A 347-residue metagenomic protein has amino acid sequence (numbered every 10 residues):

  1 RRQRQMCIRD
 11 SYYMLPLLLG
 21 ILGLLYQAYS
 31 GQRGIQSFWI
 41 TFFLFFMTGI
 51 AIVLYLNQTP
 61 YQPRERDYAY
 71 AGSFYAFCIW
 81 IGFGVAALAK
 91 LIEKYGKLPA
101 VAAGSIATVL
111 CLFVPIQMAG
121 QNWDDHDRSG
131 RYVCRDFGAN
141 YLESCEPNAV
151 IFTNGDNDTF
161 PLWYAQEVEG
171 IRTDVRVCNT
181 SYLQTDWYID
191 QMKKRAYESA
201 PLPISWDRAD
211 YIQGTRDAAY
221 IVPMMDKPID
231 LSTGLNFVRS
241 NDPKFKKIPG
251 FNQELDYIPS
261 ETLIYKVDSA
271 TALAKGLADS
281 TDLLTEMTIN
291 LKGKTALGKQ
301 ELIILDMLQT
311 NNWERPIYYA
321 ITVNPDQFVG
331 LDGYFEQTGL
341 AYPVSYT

Functional and structural regions predicted by a protein language model:
R1-Q5, R9-Y70, A76-N148, A165-Y346: ER/secretory pathway lumenal C-terminal domains and tails of membrane proteins involved in glycoprotein biogenesis
F160-Y164: Phosphate- and divalent-cation-binding pockets in alpha/beta enzyme and binding domains that engage nucleotide-derived
